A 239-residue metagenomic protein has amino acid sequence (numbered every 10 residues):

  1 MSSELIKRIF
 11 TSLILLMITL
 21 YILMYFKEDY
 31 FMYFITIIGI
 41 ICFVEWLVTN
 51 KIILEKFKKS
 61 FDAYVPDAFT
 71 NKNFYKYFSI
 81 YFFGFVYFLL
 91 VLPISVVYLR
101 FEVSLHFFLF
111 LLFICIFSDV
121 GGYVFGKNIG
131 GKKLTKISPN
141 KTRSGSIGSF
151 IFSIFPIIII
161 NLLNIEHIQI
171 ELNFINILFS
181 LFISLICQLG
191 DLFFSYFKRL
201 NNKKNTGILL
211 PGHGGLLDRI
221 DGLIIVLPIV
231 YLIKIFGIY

Functional and structural regions predicted by a protein language model:
M1-L181, L185: Membrane-embedded alpha-helical bundles of polytopic integral membrane proteins
L89-L90, G207, I224-I225: Hydrophobic alpha-helical transmembrane segments of integral membrane proteins, especially lipid-exposed positions
G122, N128, S195-K203: Juxtamembrane interface at the ends
S144, Q188, L216-I220: Short glycine/threonine-rich catalytic loop with a Thr-x-Gly-x-Asp
R199-G222: Interfacial loop-to-transmembrane junctions
L232-Y239: Juxtamembrane boundary at the C-terminal end of a transmembrane helix
